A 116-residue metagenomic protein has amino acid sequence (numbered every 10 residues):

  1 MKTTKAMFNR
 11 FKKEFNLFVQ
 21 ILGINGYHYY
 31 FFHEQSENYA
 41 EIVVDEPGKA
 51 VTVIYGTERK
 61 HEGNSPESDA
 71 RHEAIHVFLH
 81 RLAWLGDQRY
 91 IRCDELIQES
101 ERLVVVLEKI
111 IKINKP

Functional and structural regions predicted by a protein language model:
M1-E34, K60, Q88: A metal-dependent hydrolase signature that marks the N-terminal structural subdomain at the beginning of catalytic folds
N9, K13, S68, Q98-E101: Short, well-ordered alpha-helical segments
F18, V77, N114: Short alpha-helical functional segments enriched in proximate histidine and acidic residues
Y30-I54, R59-E62: Catalytic zinc-binding patch centered on the HExxH motif and its immediate surroundings that defines zinc-dependent
I42, P66-D69, C93: Surface-exposed beta-strand edges and their flanking turn/coil or helix-capping segments
H61-N64, H80-P116: Post-HEXXH active-site segment of zinc metalloproteases
S68-R81: Active-site recognition of the HExxH zinc-binding catalytic motif
